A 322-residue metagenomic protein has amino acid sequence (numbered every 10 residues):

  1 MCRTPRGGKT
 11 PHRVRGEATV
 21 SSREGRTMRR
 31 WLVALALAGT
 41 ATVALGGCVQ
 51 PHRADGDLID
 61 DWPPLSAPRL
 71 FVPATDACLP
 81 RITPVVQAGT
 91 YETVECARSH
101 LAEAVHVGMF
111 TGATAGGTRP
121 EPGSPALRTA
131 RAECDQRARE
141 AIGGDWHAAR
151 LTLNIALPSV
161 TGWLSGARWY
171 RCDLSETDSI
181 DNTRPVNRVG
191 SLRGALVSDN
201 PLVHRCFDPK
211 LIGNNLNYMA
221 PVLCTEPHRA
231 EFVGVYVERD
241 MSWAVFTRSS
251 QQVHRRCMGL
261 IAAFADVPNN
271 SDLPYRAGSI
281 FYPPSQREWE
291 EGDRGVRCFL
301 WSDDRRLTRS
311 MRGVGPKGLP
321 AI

Functional and structural regions predicted by a protein language model:
G7-G8, G16, G25, G39 (+1 more regions): Residue-identity detector for glycine
S21-A38: N-terminal export and membrane-targeting signals
L45-G47: C-terminal motif of bacterial Sec signal peptides marking the signal peptidase cleavage site
V49-I322: Primary mode marks residue(s) on the alpha4-beta5-alpha5 output face of response regulator receiver
